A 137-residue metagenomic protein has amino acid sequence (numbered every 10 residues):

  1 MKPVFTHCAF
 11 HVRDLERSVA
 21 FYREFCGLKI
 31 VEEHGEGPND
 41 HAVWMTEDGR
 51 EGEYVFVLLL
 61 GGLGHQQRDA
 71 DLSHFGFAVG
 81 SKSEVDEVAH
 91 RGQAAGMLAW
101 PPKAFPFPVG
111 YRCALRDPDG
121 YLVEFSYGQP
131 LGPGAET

Functional and structural regions predicted by a protein language model:
M1-E16, H74-F75, Q129-T137: N-terminal beta-strand motif that seeds the catalytic metal site of vicinal oxygen chelate
K2, A9-Y54: Core segments of cupin and vicinal oxygen chelate
F5-R13, V43, G64-R91, Y111-R116: Vicinal oxygen chelate
V19-A20, D86, V123-E124: Alpha-helical elements of the RecA-like P-loop NTPase motor core of helicases
E33-G35, G62-L63, K103-P106: Short, solvent-exposed loop/turn elements at beta->coil junctions and helix N-caps that rim active or binding pockets
R50-F56, D119-L122: Short, charged/polar, Gly/Pro-enriched secondary-structure boundary elements
L59-G64, G128-P130: Acetyl-CoA-dependent GNAT
A89-T137: Vicinal oxygen chelate
